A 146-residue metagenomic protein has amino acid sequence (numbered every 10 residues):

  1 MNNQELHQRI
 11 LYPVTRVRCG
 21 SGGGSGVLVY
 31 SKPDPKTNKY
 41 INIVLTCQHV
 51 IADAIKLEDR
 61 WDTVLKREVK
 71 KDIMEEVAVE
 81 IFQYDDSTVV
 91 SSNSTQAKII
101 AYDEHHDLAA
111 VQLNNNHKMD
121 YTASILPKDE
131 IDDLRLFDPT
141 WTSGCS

Functional and structural regions predicted by a protein language model:
M1-N3, T95-K98, P127-K128: Eukaryotic intrinsically disordered and solvent-exposed regulatory patches
M1-T37, V44, A54-I55, E76 (+1 more regions): N-terminal activation segment of mature serine protease catalytic domains
L11-Y12, M74-A78, D133-W141: Short coil-to-beta transition motif at edge beta-strands of beta-rich domains
V17, G26, N42, T46 (+4 more regions): Terminal peptide-recognition signature
R18-G20, S31, V111-K118, L126-E130 (+1 more regions): A structural micro-motif recognizing beta-strand termini and the immediately following turn/loop segments
S21, V50-I51, E104-H106, H117-K118 (+1 more regions): Solvent-exposed loop/turn segments at secondary-structure junctions within structured extracellular/periplasmic domains
Y30-E104: Catalytic-histidine neighborhood of serine endopeptidases, predominantly the chymotrypsin-like S1/PA family
Q83-D86, P127-S146: Short glycine/Trp-rich loop-beta-loop segment that forms part of the substrate-binding cleft
